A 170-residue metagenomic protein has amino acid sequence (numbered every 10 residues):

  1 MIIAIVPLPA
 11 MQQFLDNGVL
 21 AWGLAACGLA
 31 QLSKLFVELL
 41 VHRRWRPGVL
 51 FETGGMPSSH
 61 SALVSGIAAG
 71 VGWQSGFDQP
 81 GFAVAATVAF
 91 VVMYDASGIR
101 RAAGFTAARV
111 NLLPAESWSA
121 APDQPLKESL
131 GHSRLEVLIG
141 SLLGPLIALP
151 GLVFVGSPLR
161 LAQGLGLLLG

Functional and structural regions predicted by a protein language model:
M1-I5, A25, L142: The first (N-terminal) embedded transmembrane alpha-helix
M1-L15, A162-G170: Short, strongly hydrophobic alpha-helical membrane anchors
I2-P9, V37, G76-Q79, A83: N-proximal short alpha-helices
M11-D16, V41-H42, G76-F77: Helix-boundary and loop/linker segments of multi-pass membrane transporters
L15-G18, E136: N-terminal membrane topogenic signal
N17-K34: N-terminal signal-anchor transmembrane alpha helix
G28, P47-G170: Membrane-embedded catalytic cores of phosphoryl/pyrophosphoryl-handling enzymes
L32-L50: Membrane-interface helix-loop junction between the first two transmembrane segments
